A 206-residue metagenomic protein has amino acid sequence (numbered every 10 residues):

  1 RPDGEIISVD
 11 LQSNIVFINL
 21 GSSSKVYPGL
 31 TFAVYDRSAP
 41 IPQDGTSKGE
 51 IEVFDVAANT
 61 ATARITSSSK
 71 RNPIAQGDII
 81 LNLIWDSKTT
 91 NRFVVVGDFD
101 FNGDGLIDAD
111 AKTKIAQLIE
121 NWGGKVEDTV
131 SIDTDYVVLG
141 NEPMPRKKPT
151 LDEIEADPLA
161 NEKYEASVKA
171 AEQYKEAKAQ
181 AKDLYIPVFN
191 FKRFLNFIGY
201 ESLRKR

Functional and structural regions predicted by a protein language model:
P2-Q12, V26-N91, N121: Beta-strand/loop-dominated core regions that host nucleotide or nucleotide-derived cofactor-binding catalytic loops
G4, G21, G29, G45 (+7 more regions): Residue-identity detector for glycine
D10, L20-S22, S38, V53-A57 (+6 more regions): A mature extracytoplasmic/lumenal domain signature
S13-V16, I41, T60-A63, N102 (+2 more regions): A broad, structure-centric signal for solvent-exposed, well-ordered loop/edge residues that line or flank functional
N14-S24, L106-T113: Short, contiguous acidic and Ser/Thr-rich linear segments
T89-N196, E201: Interaction modules related to DNA damage response and DNA replication/repair
S202-R206: Short, surface-exposed amphipathic charged segments that create phosphate/polyanion-binding patches used for binding
